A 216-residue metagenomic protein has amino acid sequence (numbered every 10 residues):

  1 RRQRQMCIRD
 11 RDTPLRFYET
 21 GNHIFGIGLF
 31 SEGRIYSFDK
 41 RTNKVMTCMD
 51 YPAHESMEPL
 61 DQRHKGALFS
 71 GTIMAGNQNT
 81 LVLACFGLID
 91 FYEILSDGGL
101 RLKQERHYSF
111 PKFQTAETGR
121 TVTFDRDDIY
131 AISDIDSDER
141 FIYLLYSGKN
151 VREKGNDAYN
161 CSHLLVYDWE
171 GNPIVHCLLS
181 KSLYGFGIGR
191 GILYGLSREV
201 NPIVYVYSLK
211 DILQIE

Functional and structural regions predicted by a protein language model:
R1, R16-F30, I35-Y36, G76-C85 (+3 more regions): Short beta-strand elements that form the blades of beta-propeller/WD-repeat-like and other beta-sheet-rich scaffold
R1-R2, S37-D39, D157-G171, S208-D211: Beta-propeller blade signature
Q3-I8: Short, small-residue-biased leader/transition segments that mark boundaries at the very start of proteins
R9-R11, Q62-G66, H107, T123-D128 (+1 more regions): Surface loop/turn motifs at the tips and blade-to-blade linkers of beta-strand repeat domains
D10-N22, L68-I73, Y130-D134, K181-G191: Repeated scaffold domains used in trafficking and secretory/extracellular systems, primarily beta-propellers
S31, Q62-I73, R120-S137, V200-N201: Signature of short aromatic-glycine-proline-rich micro-motifs recurring in repeat-based ectodomains
S109-T123, W169-R190: Conserved blade-ending motifs and adjacent loop-strand segments that build the rim/top face of beta-propeller domains
F124-V166: Loop/turn-rich, solvent-exposed surfaces of beta-rich toroidal or solenoidal domains
